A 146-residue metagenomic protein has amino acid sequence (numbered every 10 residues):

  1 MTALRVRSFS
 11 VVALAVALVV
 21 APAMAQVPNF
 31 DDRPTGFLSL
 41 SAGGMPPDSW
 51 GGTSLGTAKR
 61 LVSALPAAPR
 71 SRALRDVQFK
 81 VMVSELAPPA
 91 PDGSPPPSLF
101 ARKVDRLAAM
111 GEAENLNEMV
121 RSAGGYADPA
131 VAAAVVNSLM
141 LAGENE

Functional and structural regions predicted by a protein language model:
T2-V12: Bacterial N-terminal signal peptides that target proteins for export
L4-V6, A25-A67: Extreme N-terminal leader/anchor segments
V20-P22: N-terminal signal peptide c-region/cleavage motif recognized by signal peptidases
G44-G52, M82-D92, V120-A127: Solenoid-like repeat scaffolds
G93-A101, G125-A134, G143-E146: Generic helix N-cap/helix-start motif at coil->alpha-helix transitions
S98-A113: Alpha-helical segment of the N-proximal tetratricopeptide repeat
R106, A134-L139: Residue-level signature for tetratricopeptide repeat
M110, A142-G143: Structural motif corresponding to the intra-repeat A-B loop/turn of tetratricopeptide repeats
